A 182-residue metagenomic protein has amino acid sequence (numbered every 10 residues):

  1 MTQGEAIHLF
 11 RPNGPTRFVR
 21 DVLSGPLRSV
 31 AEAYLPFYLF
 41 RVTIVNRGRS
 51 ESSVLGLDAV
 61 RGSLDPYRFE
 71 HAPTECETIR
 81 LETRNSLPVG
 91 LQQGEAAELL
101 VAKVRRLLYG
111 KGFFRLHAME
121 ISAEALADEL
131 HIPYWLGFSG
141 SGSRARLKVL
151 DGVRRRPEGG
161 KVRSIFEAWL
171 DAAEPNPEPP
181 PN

Functional and structural regions predicted by a protein language model:
M1-A145, V162-N182: Charged, low-complexity helical/coil segments in non-catalytic cytosolic or luminal regions
D151-G152: Short, acidic, Ser/Thr-enriched surface-loop or helix-capping motifs
R156-P157: Hydrophobic "anchor" residues
